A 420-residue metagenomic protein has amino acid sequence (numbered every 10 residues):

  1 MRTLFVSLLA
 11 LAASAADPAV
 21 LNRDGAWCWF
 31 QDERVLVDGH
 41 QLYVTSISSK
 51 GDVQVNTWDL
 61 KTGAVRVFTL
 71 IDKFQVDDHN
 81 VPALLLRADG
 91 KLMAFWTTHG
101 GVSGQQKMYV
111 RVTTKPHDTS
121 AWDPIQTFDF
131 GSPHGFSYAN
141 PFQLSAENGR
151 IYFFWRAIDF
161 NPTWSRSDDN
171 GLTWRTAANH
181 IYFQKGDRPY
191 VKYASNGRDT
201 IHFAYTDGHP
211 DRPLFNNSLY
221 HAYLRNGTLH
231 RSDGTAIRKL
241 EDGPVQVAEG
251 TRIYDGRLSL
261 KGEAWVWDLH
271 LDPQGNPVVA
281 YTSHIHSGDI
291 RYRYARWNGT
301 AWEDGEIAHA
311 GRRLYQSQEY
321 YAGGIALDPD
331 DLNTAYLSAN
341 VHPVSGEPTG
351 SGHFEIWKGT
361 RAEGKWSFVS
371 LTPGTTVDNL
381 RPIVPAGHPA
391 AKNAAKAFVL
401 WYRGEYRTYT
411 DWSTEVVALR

Functional and structural regions predicted by a protein language model:
T3-A13: Sec-dependent N-terminal signal peptides
A16-R420: Extracellular, repeat-based ectodomains that mediate carbohydrate processing or recognition
